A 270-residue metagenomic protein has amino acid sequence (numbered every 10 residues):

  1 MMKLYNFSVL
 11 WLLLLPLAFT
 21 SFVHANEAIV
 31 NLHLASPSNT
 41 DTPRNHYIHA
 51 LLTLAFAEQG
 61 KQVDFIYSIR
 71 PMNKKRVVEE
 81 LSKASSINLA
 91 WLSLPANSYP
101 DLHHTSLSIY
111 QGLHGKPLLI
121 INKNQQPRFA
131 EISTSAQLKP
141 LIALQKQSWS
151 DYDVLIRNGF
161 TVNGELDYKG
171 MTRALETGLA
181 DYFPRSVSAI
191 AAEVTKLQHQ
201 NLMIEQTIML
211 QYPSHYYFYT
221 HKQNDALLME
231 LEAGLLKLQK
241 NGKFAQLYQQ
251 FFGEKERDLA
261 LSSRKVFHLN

Functional and structural regions predicted by a protein language model:
N26-D101, L231: Extracytoplasmic small-molecule ligand-binding "clamshell" domains of the periplasmic binding protein/Venus flytrap
A28-N45, A130-S148, D181-Y182: Short loop->beta-strand "edge-of-pocket" segments that line small-molecule binding or catalytic clefts across diverse
S36, L113-L118, T195-E232, E254-N270: Periplasmic-binding protein-like
T53-A57, N124-Q125, H215-K255: Extended ligand-binding regions for polar small-molecule ligands
Y67, P71-N88, R157, K169-A189: Short helices/loops that flank or line small-molecule/ion binding pockets
S82, L89-D101, Y182-M209: A ligand-binding cleft/hinge motif common to bilobed small-molecule-binding domains
Y110-D153: A conserved helix-loop-strand patch within extracytoplasmic ligand-binding domains of the periplasmic binding
K146-R157, L235-N270: Ligand-binding clefts/hinges and TM-proximal coupling segments of bilobed small-molecule sensing domains
